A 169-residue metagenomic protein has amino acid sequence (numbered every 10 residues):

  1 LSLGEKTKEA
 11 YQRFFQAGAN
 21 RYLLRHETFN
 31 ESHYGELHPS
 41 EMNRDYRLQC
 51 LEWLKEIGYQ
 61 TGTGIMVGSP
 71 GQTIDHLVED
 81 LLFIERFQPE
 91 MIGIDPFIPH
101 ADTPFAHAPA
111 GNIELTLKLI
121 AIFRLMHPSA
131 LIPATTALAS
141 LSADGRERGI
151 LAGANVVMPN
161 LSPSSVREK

Functional and structural regions predicted by a protein language model:
L1-K6, T135-L141: Glycine-rich beta-to-alpha transition loops that act as phosphate-gripper elements at the mouths of alpha/beta enzyme
L1-Q16, H26-T28, M42, V67-H76: Canonical radical SAM enzyme core domain
E9, E31, G71, A101 (+1 more regions): Generic structural signal for helix capping and beta-alpha/helix-loop junctions
Y11-Q16, Y34-L37, N43-E56: Solenoidal tandem-repeat scaffolds enriched in leucines and small polar residues
N20-R21, H26, D45-F105, L115-P133 (+2 more regions): Conserved C-terminal portion of the radical SAM core fold that forms the substrate/S-adenosylmethionine-binding
H33-R44, P104-N112: Glycine-rich tight-turn/loop motif centered on a GG-T
D75-H76, A106-G111, A143-A152: Short glycine/threonine-rich loop-to-helix capping motif typified by GTGT followed within a few residues by an Asp-Pro
S142-K169: Radical SAM enzyme core and accessory elements
